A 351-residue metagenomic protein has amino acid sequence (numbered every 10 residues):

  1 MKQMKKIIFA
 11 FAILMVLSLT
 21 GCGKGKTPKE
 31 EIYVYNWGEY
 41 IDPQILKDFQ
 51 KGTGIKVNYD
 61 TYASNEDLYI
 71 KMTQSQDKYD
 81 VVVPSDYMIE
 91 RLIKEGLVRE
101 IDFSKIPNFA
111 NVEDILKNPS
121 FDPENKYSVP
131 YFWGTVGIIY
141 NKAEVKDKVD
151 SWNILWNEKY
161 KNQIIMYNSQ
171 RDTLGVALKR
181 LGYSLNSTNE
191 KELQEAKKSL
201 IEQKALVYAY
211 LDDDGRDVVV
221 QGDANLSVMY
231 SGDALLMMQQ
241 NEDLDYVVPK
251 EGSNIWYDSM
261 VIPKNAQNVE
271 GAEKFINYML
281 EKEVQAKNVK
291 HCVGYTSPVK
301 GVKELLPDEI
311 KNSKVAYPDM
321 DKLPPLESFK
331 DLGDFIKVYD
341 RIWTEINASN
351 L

Functional and structural regions predicted by a protein language model:
S18-G21: C-terminal motif of bacterial Sec signal peptides marking the signal peptidase cleavage site
G23-R91: Early extracytoplasmic/lumenal segment of secretory-pathway proteins
Y35, K78-D223: Extracytoplasmic ligand-binding site segments that recognize negatively charged/polar headgroups
M88-R91, V220, N225-D243, C292: A ligand-binding cleft/hinge motif common to bilobed small-molecule-binding domains
I93-E100, D122-K126, M237-V248, E309-S313: Ligand-binding "clamshell"
G134, L193-E202, Q240-K264: Periplasmic-binding protein-like
P263-L323: Mature extracytoplasmic/periplasmic domains
M320-L351: Conserved C-terminal helix/tail region of periplasmic/extracytoplasmic solute-binding proteins
